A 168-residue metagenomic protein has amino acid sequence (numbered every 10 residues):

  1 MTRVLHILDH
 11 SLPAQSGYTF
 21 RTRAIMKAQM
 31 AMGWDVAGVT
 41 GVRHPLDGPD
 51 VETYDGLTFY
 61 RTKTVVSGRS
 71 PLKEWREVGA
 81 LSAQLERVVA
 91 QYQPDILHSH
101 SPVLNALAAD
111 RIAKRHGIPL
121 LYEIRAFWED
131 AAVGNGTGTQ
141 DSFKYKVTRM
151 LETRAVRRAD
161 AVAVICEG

Functional and structural regions predicted by a protein language model:
M1-T64: N-terminal subdomain of nucleotide-sugar transferases
D9, V65-L72, L121-T153: Acceptor-binding helix/loop patch of EC 2.4 sugar-transfer enzymes, predominantly nucleotide-sugar-dependent
Y18, G41, H100, V164-C166: Replace "coordinates the UDP/GDP/TDP-sugar" with "coordinates nucleotide-activated sugar donors
M32, Y92, I112-H116: Helix C-cap/helix->beta junction micro-motif
S67-I96, L107, K146, M150 (+1 more regions): An amphipathic, basic-hydrophobic alpha-helix
L97-H116, Y122-A131, E167: An aromatic- and histidine-rich active-site surface loop
R149, T153-G168: A short, active-site helix/loop in glycosyltransferases that binds the activated sugar's phosphate group
